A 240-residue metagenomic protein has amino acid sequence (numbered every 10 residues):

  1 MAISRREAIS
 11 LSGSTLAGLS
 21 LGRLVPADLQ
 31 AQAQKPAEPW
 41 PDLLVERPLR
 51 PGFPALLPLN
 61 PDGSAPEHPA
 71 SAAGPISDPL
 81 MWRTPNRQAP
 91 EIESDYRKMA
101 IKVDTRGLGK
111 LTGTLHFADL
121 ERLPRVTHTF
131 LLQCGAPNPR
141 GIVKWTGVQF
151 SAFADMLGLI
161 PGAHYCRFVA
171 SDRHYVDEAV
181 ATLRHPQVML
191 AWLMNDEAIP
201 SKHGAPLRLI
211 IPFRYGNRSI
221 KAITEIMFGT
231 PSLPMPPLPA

Functional and structural regions predicted by a protein language model:
M1-L19: N-terminal secretory signal peptides and thylakoid transit peptides that target proteins across membranes
A2, L21-A152, M156, R218-A240: Near-N-terminal "mature-domain entry" segment
D95-R97, G162, R184-P186, S201-H203 (+1 more regions): A short, structural micro-pattern
K144, S151, M189-L193, A198-P231: Active-site scaffold segments
P161-V169: Surface-exposed patches in mature extracellular/periplasmic domains of secreted proteins
S171-R173: Short edge-strand/loop segments of extracellular domains
V176-N195: Short terminal or interdomain "cap/linker" segment that borders an active site or interface and mediates
